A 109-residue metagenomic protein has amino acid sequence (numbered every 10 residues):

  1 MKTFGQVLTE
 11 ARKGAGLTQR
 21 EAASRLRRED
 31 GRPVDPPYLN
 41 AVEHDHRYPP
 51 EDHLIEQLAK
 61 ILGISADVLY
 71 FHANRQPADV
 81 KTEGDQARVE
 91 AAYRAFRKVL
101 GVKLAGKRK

Functional and structural regions predicted by a protein language model:
M1-L17, S24: A short, Lys/Arg-rich alpha-helix, primarily the initiator
L8, A22-A23, L39-V42, L69: Conserved hydrophobic/aromatic packing and binding residues within compact polymer-binding modules
L8, Q19-R20, P36, I55: Helix-turn-helix DNA-binding elements, focusing on the entry/boundary residues of the two helices that contact DNA
A22-L26, L58: Short alpha-helical "recognition helix" segments of helix-turn-helix
R27-P50: Recognition helix of helix-turn-helix/homeodomain-like DNA-binding domains that insert into the DNA major groove
H44-H46, P50-V68: DNA major-groove recognition helix of helix-turn-helix/homeodomain DNA-binding modules
F71-K109: Interfacial/linker helices and their anchor residues that mediate assembly or domain coupling
